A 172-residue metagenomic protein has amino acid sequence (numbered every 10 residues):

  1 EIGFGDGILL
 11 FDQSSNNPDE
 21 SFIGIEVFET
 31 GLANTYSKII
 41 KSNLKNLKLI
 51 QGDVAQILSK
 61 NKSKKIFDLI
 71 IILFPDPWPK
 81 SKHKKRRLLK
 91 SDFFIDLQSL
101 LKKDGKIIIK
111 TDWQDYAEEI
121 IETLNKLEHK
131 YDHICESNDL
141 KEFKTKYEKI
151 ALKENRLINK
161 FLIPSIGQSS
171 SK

Functional and structural regions predicted by a protein language model:
I2-G5: Class I SAM-dependent methyltransferase "Motif I" SAM/SAH-binding loop
G7-F11: Glycine-rich SAM-binding Motif I of class I
E20-I23: Short beta-strand element of Class I
F28: Conserved SAM/SAH-binding beta-strand->alpha-helix loop
Y36-K64: S-adenosyl-L-methionine
L89-K103: A short glycine-rich, Lys/Arg-flanked "PGG" loop and its adjoining helix->strand segment in the class I
D104-T111: Conserved beta-strand signature within the Rossmann-like core of class I S-adenosyl-L-methionine
Y116, I120-E122, L127-K172: Class I S-adenosyl-L-methionine
